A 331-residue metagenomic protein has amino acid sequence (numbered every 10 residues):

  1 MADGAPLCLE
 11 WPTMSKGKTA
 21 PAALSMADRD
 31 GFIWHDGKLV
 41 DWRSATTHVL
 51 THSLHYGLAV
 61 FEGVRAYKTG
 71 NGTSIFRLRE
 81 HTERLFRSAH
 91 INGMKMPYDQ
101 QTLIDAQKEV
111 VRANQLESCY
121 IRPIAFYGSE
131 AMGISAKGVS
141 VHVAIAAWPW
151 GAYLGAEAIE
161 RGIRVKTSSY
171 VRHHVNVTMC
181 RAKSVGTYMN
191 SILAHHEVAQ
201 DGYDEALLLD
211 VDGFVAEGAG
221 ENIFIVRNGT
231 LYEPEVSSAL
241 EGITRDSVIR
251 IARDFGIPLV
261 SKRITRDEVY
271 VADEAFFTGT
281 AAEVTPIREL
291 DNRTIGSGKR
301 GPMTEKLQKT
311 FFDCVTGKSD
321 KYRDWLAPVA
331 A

Functional and structural regions predicted by a protein language model:
A2-Y98, D105-E109, M132-A331: Helix-start/capping segments and mature chain N-termini
K95-Q100, R112-I124, L154-G155: Short secondary-structure capping/junction motifs at helix and strand boundaries
F126-A131: Short, internal active-site loops enriched in acidic
